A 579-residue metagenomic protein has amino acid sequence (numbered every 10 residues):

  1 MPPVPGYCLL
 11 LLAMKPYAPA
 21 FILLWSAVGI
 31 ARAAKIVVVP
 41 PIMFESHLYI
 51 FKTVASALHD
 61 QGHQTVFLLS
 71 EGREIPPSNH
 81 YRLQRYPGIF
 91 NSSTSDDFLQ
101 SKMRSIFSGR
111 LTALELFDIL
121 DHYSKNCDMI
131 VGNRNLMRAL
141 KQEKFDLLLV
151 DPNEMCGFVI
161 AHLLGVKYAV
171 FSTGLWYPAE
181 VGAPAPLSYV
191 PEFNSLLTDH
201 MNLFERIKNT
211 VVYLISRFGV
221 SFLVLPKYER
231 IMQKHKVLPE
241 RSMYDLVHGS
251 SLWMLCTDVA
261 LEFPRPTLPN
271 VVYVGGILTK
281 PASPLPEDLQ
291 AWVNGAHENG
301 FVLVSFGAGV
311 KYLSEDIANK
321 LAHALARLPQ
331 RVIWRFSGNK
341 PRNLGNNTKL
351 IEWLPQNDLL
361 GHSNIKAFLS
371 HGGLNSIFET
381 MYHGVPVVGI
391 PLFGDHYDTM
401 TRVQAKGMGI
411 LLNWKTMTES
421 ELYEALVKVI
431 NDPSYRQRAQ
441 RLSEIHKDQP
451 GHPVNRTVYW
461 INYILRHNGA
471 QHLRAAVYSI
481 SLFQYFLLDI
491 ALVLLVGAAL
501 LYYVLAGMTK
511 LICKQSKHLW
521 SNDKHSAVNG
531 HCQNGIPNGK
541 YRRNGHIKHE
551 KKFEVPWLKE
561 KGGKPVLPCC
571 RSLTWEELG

Functional and structural regions predicted by a protein language model:
G6, L12-K234, L261, G275-S283 (+6 more regions): Glycosyltransferase specificity loop/lid
E143, D245-H248, P266-P269, N346 (+1 more regions): Structured loop/turn residues at beta-strand edges in well-structured enzyme cores
E154, V237-L246: Short acidic low-complexity segments
L246-L261: Long, low-complexity segments enriched in small/aliphatic residues
L252-C256, P269-T279: Donor nucleotide-sugar binding/catalytic pocket of nucleotide-sugar-dependent glycosyltransferases
K552, C569-C570: C-terminal membrane-proximal segments flanking the terminal transmembrane helix
K559-G562: Intrinsic disorder/low-complexity segments
